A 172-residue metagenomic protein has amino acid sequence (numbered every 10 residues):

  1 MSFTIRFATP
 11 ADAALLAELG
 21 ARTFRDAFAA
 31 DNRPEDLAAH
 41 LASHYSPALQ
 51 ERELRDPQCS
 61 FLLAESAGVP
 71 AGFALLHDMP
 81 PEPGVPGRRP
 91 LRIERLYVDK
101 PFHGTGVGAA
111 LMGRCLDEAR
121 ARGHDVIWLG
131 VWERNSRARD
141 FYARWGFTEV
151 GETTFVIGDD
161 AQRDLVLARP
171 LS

Functional and structural regions predicted by a protein language model:
F3, F7-A13, A17-D31, E35-H103 (+5 more regions): Acetyl-CoA-dependent GNAT
A14, R139-D140: Alpha-helical segments flanking ligand/cofactor-binding loops in enzyme cores
P81, W128-V131, A143, T148-L165: Conserved catalytic-core motifs of GNAT/GCN5-like acyltransferases
V98, W132-E133: Short amphipathic helical patch at the helix-1/turn junction of helix-turn-helix
L111, N135-A138: Conserved short alpha-helix immediately C-terminal to the canonical SAM/SAH-binding motif I of Rossmann-like
